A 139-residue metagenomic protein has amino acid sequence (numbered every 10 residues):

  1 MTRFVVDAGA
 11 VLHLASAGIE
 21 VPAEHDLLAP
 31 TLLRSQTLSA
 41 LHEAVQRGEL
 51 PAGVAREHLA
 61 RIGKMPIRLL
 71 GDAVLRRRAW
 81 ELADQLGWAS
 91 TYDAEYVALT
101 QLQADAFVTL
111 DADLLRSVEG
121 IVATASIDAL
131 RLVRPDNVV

Functional and structural regions predicted by a protein language model:
M1-L33, A44, E49-R56, V139: Short, well-structured N-terminal submotif of metal-dependent ribonuclease cores
H13-L14, Q36, R78, R116-S117: Phosphate- and divalent-cation-binding pockets in alpha/beta enzyme and binding domains that engage nucleotide-derived
A17-G18, A40, G120-I121: Residue-level signal for well-ordered alpha-helical positions
A23, A60-K64, D84, Q101 (+1 more regions): Alpha-helix boundary recognition
A23, L32-A79: Active-site-proximal, substrate-binding regions of enzyme catalytic domains and RNA-binding/basic surfaces
R34, L102-V139: Acidic, PIN/NYN-like endoribonuclease modules and their adjacent C-terminal/linker elements
R68-D113: Active-site neighborhoods of divalent-metal-dependent phosphate/nucleic-acid chemistry enzymes
